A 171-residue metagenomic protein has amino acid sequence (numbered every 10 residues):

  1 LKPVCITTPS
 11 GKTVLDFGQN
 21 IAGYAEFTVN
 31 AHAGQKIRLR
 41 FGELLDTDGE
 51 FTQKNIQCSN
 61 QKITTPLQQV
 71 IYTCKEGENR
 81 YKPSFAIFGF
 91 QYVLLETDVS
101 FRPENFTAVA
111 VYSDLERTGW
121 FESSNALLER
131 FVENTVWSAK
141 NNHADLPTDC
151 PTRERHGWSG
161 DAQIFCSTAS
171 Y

Functional and structural regions predicted by a protein language model:
L1-T152, G160-D161: Extracellular/oxidizing-compartment recognition motifs
I164-Y171: Well-ordered alpha-helical scaffold segments within catalytic/enzyme domains
